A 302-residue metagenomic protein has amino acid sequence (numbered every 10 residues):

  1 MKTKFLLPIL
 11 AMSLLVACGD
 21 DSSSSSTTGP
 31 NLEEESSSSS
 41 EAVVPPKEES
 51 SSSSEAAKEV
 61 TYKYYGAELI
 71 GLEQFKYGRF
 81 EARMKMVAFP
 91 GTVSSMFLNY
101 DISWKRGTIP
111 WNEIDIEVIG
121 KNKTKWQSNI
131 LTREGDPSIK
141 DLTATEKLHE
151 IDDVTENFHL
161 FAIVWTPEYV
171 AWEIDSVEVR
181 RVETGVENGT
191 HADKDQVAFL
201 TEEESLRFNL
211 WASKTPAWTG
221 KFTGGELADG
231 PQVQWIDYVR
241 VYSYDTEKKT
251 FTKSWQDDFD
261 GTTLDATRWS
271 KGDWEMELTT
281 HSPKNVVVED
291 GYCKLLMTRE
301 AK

Functional and structural regions predicted by a protein language model:
K2-V60: Bacterial Sec-dependent N-terminal signal peptides
A56-K302: GH16 jelly-roll
